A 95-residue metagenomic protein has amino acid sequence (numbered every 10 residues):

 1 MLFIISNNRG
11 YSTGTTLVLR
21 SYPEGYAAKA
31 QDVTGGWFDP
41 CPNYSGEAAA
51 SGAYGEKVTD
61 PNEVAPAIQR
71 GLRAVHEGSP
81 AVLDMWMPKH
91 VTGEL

Functional and structural regions predicted by a protein language model:
M1-L95: Thiamine diphosphate
